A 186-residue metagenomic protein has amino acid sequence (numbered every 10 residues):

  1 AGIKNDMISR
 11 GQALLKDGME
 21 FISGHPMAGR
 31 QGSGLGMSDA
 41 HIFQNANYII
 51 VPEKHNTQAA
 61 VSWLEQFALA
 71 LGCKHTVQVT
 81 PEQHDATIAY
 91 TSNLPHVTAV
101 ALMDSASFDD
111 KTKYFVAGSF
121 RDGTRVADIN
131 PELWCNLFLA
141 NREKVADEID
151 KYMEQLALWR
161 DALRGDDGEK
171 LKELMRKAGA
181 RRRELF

Functional and structural regions predicted by a protein language model:
A1-G36: Rossmann-like NAD(P)(H) cofactor-binding subdomain of soluble oxidoreductases
I3-K4, H25-Q31, K54, E82-Q83 (+7 more regions): Glycine-rich beta-alpha junction loops
I8, Q58-S62, I149: Conserved strand-to-helix beginnings and helix N-cap segments that scaffold or border functional pockets
G36-I42, N136: Short, flexible, solvent-exposed loop/turn segments with mixed acidic/basic and small polar residues
A40-R125: Internal alpha-helical scaffold of NAD(P)-dependent oxidoreductase catalytic cores
K111-A178: Interdomain hinge/lid region at the active-site interface of Rossmann-like NAD(P)-dependent oxidoreductases
R183-F186: Long, positively charged, glycine-interspersed low-complexity recognition regions
